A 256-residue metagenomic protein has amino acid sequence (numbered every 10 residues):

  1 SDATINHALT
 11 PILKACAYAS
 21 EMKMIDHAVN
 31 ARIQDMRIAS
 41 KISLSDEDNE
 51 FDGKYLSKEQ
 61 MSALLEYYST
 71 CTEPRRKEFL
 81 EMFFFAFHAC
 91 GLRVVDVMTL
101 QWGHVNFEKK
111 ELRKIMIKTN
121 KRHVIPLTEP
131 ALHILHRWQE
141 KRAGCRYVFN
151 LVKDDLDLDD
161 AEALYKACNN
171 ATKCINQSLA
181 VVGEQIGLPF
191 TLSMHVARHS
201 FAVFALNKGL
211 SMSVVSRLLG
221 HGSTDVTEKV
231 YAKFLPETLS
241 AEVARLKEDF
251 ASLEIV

Functional and structural regions predicted by a protein language model:
S1-D35: N-terminal DNA-binding recognition helix of tyrosine site-specific recombinases/integrases
N6, H27-V94, M98: Basic, Lys/Arg- and aromatic-enriched nucleic-acid-binding interface segment
Q34-D35, T99-E140: Conserved tyrosine-mediated DNA breakage-rejoining catalytic core shared by Y-recombinases
T70-R75, N176-R217: Short, basic (Lys/Arg/His-rich) helix/loop patches that form interaction surfaces in the mid-to-C-terminal regions
H104-E111, P189-F190, L210-V230: Short, polar N-cap/turn motifs at the start of nucleic acid-interacting alpha helices
M116-K118, D154-D155, L219-R245: Catalytic-site neighborhood detector that most strongly recognizes the C-terminal catalytic loop/helix of tyrosine
P126, W138, K233-V256: DNA/chromatin major-groove-contacting recognition/catalytic segments
A143, L151-A163, A244-V256: C-terminal secondary-structure termini that scaffold catalytic or DNA-interacting sites
